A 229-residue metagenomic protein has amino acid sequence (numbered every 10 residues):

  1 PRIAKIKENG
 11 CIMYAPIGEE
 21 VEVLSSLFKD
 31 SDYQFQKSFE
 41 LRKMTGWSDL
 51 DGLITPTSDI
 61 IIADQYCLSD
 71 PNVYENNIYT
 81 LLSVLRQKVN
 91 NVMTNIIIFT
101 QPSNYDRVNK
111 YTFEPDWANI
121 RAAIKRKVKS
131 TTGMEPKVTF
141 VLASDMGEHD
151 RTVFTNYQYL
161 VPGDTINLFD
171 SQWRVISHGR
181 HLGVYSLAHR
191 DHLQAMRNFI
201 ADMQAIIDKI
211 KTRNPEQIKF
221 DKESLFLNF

Functional and structural regions predicted by a protein language model:
P1-F39, L50, I78-F229: PLD/PLD-like phosphodiesterase catalytic module centered on the HKD motif
L27-L41, I62-V73: Surface-exposed cleft-lining segments at the edges of enzyme active sites
M44-S48: Leucine-rich repeat
T55-T57: Secondary-structure "cap/kink" motif recognition
D59-I61, Q158: Structural motif
